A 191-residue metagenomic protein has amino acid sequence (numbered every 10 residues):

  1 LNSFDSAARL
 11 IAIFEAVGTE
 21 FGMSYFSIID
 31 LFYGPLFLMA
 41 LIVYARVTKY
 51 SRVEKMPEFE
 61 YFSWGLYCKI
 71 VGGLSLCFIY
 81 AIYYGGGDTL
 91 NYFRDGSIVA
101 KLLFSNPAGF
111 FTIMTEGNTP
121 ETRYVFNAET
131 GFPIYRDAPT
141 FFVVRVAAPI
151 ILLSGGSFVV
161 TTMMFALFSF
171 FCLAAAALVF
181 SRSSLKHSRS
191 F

Functional and structural regions predicted by a protein language model:
L1-S27: Short, strongly hydrophobic alpha-helical membrane anchors
G18-L74: Start-transfer (signal-anchor) and selected internal transmembrane alpha helices of multi-pass inner/ER membrane
V43-K49, P149, M163-S184: Transmembrane-helix motifs of polytopic, lipid-linked glycan transferases
T48-K55, I79, Y83-Y84, S154 (+1 more regions): Membrane-interfacial segments
Y61, G65, G72-L74, F78-I79 (+2 more regions): N-terminal accessory alpha/beta regions
Y80-D95, F104-R123, I134-V146: Extracytoplasmic catalytic/substrate-binding loops of multi-pass membrane glycan-assembly enzymes
I134-R145, L153-F171: Loop-to-helix entry region of an early transmembrane alpha helix in multi-pass inner-membrane enzymes
A166, R189-F191: Membrane-embedded helix bundles of polyisoprenyl
